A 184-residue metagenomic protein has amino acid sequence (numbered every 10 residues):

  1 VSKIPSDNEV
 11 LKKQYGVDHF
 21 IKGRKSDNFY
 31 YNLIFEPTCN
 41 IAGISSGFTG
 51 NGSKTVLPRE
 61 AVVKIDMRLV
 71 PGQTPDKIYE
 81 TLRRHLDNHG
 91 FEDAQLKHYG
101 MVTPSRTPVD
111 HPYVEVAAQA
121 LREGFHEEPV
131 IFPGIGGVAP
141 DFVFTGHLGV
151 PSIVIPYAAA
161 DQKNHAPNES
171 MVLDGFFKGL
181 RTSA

Functional and structural regions predicted by a protein language model:
V1-E60, P71-E80, H89, D93-A184: An extended, acidic, His-containing surface patch that forms the Zn2+-binding/catalytic region of metallohydrolases
D66-R68: Residue-level recognition of well-ordered beta-strand positions that form the cores of beta-sheet-rich folds across
